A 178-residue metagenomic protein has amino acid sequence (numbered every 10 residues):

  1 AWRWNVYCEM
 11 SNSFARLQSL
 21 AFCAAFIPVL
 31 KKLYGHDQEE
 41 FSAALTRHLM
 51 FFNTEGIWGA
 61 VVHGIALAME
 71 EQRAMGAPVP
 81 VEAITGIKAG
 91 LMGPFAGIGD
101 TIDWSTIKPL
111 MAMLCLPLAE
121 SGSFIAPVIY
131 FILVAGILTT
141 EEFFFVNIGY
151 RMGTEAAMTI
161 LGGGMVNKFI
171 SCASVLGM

Functional and structural regions predicted by a protein language model:
A1-P80: Soluble N-terminal domains of membrane-associated systems
E9-S11, A96-D100, L138: Transmembrane alpha-helix interface/packing and boundary motifs in multi-pass membrane proteins, characterized by
A21, V61-E70, G93, G97-D100 (+1 more regions): Glycine-centered flexibility motif
H36-A44, V79-F95, G164-N167: Membrane-interface alpha-helices at helix entry/exit sites of multi-pass transporters
H48-E55, P94-S105, G163-L176: Loop-to-transmembrane-helix entry motif
L67-A77, K88-P94, L110-L114, E155-G162: Short, surface-exposed, charge-dense and proline/glycine-enriched linear segments
A83-A119, S123: Transmembrane alpha-helical segments and their cytosolic interface motifs in multi-pass membrane proteins
T106-L110, L114-M178: Membrane-embedded alpha-helical modules
